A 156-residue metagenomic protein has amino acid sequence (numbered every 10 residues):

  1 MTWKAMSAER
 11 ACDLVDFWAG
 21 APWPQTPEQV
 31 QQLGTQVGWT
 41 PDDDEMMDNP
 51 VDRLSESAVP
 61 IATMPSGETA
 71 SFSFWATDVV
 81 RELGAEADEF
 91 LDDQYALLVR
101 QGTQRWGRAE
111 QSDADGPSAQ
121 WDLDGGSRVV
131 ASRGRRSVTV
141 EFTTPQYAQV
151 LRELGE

Functional and structural regions predicted by a protein language model:
M1-G116, R128, R133-E156: Short helix/turn-capping signatures at newly exposed starts of structured segments
D124-G126: Glycine-centered tight beta-turn/hairpin loop motif at sheet-sheet or coil-to-beta transitions
